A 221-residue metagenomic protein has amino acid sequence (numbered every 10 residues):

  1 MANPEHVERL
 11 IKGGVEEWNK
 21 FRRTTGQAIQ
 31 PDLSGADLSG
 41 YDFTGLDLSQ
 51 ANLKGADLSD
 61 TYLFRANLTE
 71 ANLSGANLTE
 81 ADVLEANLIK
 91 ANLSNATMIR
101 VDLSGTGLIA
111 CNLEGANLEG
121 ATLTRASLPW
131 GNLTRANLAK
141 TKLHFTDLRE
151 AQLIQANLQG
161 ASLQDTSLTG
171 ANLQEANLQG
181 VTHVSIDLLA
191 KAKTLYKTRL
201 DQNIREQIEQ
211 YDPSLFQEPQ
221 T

Functional and structural regions predicted by a protein language model:
M1-A2: Terminal targeting and flexible regions in eukaryotic proteins, enriched in but not limited to LRR-containing proteins
H6-R9, E17, R22-T221: Tandem repeat scaffolds
